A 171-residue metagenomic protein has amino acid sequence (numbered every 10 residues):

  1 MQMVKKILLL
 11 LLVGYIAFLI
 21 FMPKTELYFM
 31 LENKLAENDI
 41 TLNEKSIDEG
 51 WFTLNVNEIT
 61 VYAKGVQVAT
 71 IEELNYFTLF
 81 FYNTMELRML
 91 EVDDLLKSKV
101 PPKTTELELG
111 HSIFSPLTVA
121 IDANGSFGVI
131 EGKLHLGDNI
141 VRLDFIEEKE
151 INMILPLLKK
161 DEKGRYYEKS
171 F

Functional and structural regions predicted by a protein language model:
M1-I7, F29-E32: Terminal non-domain segments
V4-F21: Hydrophobic membrane-insertion alpha-helices, especially the h-region of bacterial N-terminal signal peptides
P23-I40: Alpha-helical transmembrane signal-anchor/signal-peptide segments
N33, V61, G164-R165: Alpha-helical oligomerization segments
E37-P116, A120-G128, I146: N-terminal beta-strand/beta-hairpin edge segment
V129-F171: Extracytoplasmic/periplasmic C-terminal soluble domains
